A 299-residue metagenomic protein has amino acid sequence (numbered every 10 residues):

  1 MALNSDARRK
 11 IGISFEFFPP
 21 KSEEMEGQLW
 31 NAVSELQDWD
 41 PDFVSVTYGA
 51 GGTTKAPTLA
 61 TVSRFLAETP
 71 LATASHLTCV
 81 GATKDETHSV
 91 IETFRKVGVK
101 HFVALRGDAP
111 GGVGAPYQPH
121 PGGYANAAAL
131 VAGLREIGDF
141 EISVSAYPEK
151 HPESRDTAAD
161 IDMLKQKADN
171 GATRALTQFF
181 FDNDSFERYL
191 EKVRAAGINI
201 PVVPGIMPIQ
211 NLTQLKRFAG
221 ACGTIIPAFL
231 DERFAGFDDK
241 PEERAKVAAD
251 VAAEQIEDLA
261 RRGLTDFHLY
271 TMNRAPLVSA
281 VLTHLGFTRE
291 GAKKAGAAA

Functional and structural regions predicted by a protein language model:
M1-N4, E24-G27, G52-R64, T83-S89 (+4 more regions): Active-site-adjacent beta->alpha loops and helix N-cap segments on the catalytic face of soluble alpha/beta enzymes
M1-V46: Conserved N-terminal beta1-alpha1 strand-loop-helix module at the mouth
R8-I11, D40-F43, T69-T73, G98-H101 (+4 more regions): Short, well-ordered coil/turn segments that N-cap beta-strands
G12-W30, T73-D85, E141-A159, A235-D250: Active-site mouth loops of central-metabolism enzymes
E16, V44, F94, K167 (+3 more regions): Conserved, mostly hydrophobic/aromatic
F17-P20, T47-G51, H76-A82, L105-D108 (+5 more regions): Active-site beta-loop-alpha junctions enriched in small/polar residues
E24, P121-Y147, G197-A249, E254 (+1 more regions): Active-site pocket-lining/capping segments in soluble small-molecule metabolic enzymes
T87, G138-I226: Active-site-adjacent structural elements that line small-molecule/cofactor binding pockets in enzymes
